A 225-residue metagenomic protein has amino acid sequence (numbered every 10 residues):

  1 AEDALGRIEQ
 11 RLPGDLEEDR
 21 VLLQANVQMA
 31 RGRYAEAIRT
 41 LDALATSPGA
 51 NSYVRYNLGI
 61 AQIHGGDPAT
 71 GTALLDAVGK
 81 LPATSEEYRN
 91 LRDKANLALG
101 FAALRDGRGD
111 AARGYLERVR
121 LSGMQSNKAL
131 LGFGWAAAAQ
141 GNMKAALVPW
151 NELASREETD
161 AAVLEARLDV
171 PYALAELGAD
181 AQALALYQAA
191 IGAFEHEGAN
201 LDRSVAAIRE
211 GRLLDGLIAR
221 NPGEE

Functional and structural regions predicted by a protein language model:
A1-E225: Acidic, polar-rich low-complexity tracts and alpha-helical solenoid repeat scaffolds
